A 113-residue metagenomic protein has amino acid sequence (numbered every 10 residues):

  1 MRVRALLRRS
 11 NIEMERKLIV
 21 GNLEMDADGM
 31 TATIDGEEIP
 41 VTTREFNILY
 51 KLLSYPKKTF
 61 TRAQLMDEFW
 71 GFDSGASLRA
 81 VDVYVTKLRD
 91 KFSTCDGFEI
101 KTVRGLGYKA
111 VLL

Functional and structural regions predicted by a protein language model:
R4-T59, A63: Short, Lys/Arg-enriched segments at the junction into DNA-binding effector domains of transcriptional regulators
E13-K17, P40, V83-V85, R89-L113: DNA-binding patch around the recognition helix
V20-N22, F69, R104: A general secondary-structure junction signal
I48-L49, L65, L88, F92: DNA major-groove recognition helices of helix-turn-helix
D67-D73: Short helix-coil junctions and helix-kink-helix linkers
